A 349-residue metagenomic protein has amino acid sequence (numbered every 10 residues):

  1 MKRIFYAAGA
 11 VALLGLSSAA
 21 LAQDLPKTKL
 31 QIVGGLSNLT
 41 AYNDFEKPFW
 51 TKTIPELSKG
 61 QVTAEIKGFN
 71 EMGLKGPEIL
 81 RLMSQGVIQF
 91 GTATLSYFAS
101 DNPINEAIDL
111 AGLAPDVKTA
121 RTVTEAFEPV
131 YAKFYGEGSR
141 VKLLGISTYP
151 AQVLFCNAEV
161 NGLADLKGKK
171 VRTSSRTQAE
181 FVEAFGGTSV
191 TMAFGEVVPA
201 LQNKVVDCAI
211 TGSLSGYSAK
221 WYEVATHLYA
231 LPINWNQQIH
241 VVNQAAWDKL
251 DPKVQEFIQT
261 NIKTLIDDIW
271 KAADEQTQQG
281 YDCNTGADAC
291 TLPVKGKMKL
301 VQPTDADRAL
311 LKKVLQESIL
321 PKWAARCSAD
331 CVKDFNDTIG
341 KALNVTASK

Functional and structural regions predicted by a protein language model:
M1-A8: Bacterial N-terminal signal peptides that target proteins for export
V11-A12: Repetitive helical segments and hydrophobic/amphipathic motifs
G15-L16, E56: Intrinsically disordered, low-complexity segments
L16-A22: Sec/Tat signal peptide C-region and signal peptidase I cleavage site
S17, Y131, I266-D268: A short hydrophobic/aromatic micro-motif that marks alpha-helical segments and, especially, helix-coil
Q23-T119, G136-K349: N-terminal secretory/targeting leader peptides
T122-S139: Hinge/lid segment of periplasmic solute-binding proteins
